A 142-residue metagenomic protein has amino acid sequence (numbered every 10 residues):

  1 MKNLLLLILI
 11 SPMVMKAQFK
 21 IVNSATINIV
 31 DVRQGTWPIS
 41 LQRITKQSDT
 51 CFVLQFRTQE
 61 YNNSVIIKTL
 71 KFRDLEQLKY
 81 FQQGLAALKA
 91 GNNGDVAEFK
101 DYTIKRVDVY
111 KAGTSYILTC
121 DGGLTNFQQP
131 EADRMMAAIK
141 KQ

Functional and structural regions predicted by a protein language model:
M1-K20: Bacterial Sec-dependent N-terminal signal peptides
Q18-Q142: Positively charged, low-complexity terminal tracts and the immediately adjacent first secondary-structure elements
